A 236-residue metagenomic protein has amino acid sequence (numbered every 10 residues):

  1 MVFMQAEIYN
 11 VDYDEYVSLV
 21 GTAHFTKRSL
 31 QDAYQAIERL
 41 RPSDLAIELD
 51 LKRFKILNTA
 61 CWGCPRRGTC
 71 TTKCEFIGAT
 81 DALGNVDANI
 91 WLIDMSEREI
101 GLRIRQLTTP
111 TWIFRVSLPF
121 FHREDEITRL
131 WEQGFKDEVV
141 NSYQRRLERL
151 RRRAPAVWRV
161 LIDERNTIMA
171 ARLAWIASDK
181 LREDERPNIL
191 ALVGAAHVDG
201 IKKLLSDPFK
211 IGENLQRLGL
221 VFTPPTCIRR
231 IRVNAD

Functional and structural regions predicted by a protein language model:
M1-D236: Compositional signal for N-terminal targeting/processing segments
